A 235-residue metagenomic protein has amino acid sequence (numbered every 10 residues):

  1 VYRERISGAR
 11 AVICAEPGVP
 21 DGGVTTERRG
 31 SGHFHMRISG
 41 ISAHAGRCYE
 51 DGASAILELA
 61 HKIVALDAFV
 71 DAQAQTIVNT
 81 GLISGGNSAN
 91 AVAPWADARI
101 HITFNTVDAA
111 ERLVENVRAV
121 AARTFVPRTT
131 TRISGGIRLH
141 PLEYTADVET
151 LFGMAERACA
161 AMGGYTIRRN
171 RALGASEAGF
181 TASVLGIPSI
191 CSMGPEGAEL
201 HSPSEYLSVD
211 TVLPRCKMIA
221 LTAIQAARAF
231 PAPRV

Functional and structural regions predicted by a protein language model:
V1-Y2, G85: Distinct, well-ordered alpha-helical segments
Y2-P20: A glycine-rich helix N-cap at a beta->alpha junction
P17-E27, H33-V235: Metal-dependent amide/peptide-bond hydrolase catalytic core, centered on the "pita-bread" metallohydrolase fold
